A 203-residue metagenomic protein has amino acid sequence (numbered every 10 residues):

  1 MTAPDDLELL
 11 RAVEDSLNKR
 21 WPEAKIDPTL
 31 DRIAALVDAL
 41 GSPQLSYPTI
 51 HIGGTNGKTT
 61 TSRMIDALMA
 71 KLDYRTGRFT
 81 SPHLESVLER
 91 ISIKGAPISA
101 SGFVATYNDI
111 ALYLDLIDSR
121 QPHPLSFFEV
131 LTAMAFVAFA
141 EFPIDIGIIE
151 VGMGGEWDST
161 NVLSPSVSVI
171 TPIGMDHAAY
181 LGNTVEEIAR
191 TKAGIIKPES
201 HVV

Functional and structural regions predicted by a protein language model:
M1-K25: Charged, amphipathic alpha-helical linker segments immediately N-terminal to NTP-binding catalytic cores
L9, L30, A35-L45, K71-L163 (+2 more regions): ATP-dependent carboxylate-amine ligase catalytic core
L17, T55, T76, I148 (+2 more regions): Residue-level signal for inorganic ion chemistry
P48-I52, T60-T80: A conserved segment at the C-terminal end of the G1
T80-P82, E150-M153, P172-I173, T191-K192 (+1 more regions): Fold-independent oxyanion-binding glycine-rich loops and adjacent beta-strand/coil segments at enzyme active sites
N161-P172: Inter-motif core of Ras-like GTPase G domains
S166-V167, Y180-V203: Internal gly/pro-rich beta-alpha loop/helix module that stabilizes soluble enzyme cofactors or their anionic handles
P172-Y180: Conserved Switch II/interswitch segment of TRAFAC-class P-loop GTPases
